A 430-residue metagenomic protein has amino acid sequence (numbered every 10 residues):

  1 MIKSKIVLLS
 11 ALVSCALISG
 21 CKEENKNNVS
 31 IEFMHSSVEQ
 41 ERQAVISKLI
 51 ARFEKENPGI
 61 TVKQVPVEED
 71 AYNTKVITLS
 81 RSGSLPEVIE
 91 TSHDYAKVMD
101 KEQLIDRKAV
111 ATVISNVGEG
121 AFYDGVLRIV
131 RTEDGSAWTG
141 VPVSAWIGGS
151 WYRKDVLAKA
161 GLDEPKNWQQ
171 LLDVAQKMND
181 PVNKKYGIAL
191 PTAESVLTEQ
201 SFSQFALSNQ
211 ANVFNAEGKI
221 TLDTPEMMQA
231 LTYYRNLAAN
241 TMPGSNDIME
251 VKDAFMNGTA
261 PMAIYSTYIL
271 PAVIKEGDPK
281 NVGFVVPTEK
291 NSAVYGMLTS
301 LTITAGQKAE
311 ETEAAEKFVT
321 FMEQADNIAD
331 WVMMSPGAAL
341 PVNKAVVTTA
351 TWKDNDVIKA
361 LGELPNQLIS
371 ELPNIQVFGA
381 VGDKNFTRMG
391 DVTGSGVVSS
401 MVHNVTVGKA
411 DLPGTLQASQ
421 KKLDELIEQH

Functional and structural regions predicted by a protein language model:
L8-C15, S19-Q103, I114-G120, E164 (+4 more regions): Conserved N-terminal structural module of periplasmic/extracytoplasmic solute-binding proteins
A51, S136, M228, T232 (+4 more regions): Extracytoplasmic/periplasmic substrate-recognition and gating elements
E87-E90, P261-S266: Paired acidic/hydrophobic, glycine-rich loop segments that form the ligand-binding mouth/hinge of periplasmic-binding
H93-I147, L172, V282-V285, P365-N366: Hinge/lid segment of periplasmic solute-binding proteins
A109-F122, T192, N209-Q229, K275-G277 (+4 more regions): Short, solvent-exposed loop/beta-turn-alpha elements that line the ligand-binding surface or hinge of extracytoplasmic
E133, K359-S419: C-terminal capping/gating helix-and-loop segments adjacent to ligand/active sites or protein-protein/ligand interfaces
G135-V143, G148, L172-K219, A260: Extracytoplasmic/periplasmic solute-binding protein
V174-K177, P181, E217-S245: Glycine-centered hinge/linker elements that transmit conformational signals in sensory and ligand-binding systems
